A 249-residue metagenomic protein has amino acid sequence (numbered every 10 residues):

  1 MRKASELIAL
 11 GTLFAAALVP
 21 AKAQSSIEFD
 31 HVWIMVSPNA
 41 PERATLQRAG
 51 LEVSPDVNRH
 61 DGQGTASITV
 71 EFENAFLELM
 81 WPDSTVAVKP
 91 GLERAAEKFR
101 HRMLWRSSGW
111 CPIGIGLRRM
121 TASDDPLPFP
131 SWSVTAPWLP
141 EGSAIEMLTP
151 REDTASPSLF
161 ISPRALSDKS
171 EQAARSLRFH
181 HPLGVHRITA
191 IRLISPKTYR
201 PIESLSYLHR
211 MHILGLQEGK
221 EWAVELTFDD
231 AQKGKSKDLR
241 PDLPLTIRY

Functional and structural regions predicted by a protein language model:
M1-I8: Bacterial N-terminal signal peptides that target proteins for export
I8-A17: Bacterial N-terminal signal peptides
V19-A23: Sec/Tat signal peptide C-region and signal peptidase I cleavage site
Q24-F29, I34-S54, G64, E71-Y249: Glyoxalase I/VOC metalloenzyme domain signal
V57-H60: Short, solvent-exposed loop/turn elements at beta->coil junctions and helix N-caps that rim active or binding pockets
